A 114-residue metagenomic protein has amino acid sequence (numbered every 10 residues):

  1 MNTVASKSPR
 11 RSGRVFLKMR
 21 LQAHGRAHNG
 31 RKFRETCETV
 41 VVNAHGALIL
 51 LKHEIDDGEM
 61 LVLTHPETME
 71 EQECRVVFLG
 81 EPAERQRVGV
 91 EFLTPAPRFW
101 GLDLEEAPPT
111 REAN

Functional and structural regions predicted by a protein language model:
M1-N114: Structured alpha-helical
